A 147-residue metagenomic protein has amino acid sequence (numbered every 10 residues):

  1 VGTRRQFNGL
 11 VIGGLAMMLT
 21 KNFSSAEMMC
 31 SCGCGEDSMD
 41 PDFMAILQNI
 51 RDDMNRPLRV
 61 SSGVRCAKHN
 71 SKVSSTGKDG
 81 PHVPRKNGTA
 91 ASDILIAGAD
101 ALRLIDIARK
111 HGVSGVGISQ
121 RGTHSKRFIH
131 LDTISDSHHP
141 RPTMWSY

Functional and structural regions predicted by a protein language model:
V1-G14: N-terminal secretory signal peptides and thylakoid transit peptides that target proteins across membranes
N8, L47-R51, I105: Non-transmembrane alpha-helical segments in soluble domains of secreted/periplasmic/extracellular proteins
G14-P57: Active-site acidic/histidine clusters and adjacent loop/turn architecture that either coordinate catalytic ions
L19-C34, S71-S92: Short, conserved helix/loop micro-motifs enriched in His/Cys and acidic residues
D42-I46, R56, H69, A90 (+2 more regions): Amphipathic alpha-helical interface surfaces
Q48-S75: Extended, low-complexity, intrinsically disordered C-terminal regulatory tails of eukaryotic serine/threonine kinases
D79-Y147: Catalytic cores and adjacent binding grooves of peptidoglycan-active enzymes
